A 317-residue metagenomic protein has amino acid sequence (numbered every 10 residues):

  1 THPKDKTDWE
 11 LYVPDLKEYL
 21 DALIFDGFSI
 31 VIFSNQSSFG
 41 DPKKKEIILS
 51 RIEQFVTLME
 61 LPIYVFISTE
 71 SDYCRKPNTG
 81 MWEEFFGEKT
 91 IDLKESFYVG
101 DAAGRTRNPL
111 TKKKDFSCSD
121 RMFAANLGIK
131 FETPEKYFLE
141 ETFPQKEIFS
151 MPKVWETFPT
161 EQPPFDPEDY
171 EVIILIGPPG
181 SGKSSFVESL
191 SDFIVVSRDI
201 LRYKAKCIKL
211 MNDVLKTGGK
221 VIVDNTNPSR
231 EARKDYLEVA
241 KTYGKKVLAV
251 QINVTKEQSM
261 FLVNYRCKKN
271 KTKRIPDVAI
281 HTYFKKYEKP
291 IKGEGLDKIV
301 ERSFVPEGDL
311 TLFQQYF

Functional and structural regions predicted by a protein language model:
H2-V31, F39-E53, R75-G80: Short, acidic loop-to-helix structural element flanking the phosphoryl-transfer center in phosphate-processing enzymes
I30, Q36-I67, F86-T90: Substrate-recognition/cap helix-loop segment adjacent to the acidic, metal-dependent catalytic center of Asp-based
M59-R75, V250-T255: A short, structured active-site edge motif that brings together acidic residues
D72-L139, F143-V154, E257-F317: Conserved GTP-binding G-domain of TRAFAC-class P-loop NTPases and closely related GTPase folds
E168-I173, G218-G219: Pre-Walker A (Motif I) flank of P-loop NTPase domains
I173-L190: Glycine-rich phosphate-binding P-loop
S185-K234: Conserved substrate/cofactor phosphate-moiety recognition/catalytic segment in nucleotide-dependent phosphotransferases
Y243-V263: Conserved phosphate-donor/acceptor-positioning beta-strand/loop module used by diverse small-molecule
